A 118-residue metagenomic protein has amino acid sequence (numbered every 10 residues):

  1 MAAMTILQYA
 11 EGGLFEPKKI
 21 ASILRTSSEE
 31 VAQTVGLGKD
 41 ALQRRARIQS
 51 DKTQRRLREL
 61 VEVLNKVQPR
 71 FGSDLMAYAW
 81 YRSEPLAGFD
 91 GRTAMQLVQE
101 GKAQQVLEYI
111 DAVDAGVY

Functional and structural regions predicted by a protein language model:
M1-Y118: Non-transmembrane "mature" sequence context
